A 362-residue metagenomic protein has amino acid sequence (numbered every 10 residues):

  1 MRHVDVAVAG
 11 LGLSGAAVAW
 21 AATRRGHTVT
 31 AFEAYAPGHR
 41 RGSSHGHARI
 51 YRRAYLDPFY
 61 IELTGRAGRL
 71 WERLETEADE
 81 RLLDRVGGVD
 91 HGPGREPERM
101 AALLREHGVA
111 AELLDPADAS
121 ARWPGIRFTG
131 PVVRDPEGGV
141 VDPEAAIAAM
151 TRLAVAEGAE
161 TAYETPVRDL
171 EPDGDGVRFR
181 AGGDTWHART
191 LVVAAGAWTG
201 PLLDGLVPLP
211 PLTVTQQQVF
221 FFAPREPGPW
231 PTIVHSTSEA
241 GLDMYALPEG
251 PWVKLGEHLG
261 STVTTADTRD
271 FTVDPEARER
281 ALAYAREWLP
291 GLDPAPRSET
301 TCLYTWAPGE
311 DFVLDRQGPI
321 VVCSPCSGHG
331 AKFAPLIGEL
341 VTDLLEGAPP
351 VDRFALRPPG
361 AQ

Functional and structural regions predicted by a protein language model:
R2-S14: Beta1/beta-strand and adjacent pyrophosphate-binding region of the FAD-binding site in flavoprotein oxidoreductases
A7-A9, F32, W186-W198, G338: Short hydrophobic core segments
W20-R24, R81-L83, A197-G318: Active-site substrate-recognition segment that forms the wall of the catalytic cavity or substrate channel
T23-S43: Glycine-rich FAD pyrophosphate-binding loop
H47-R122, T129-P131, D243-M244: Dinucleotide-binding Rossmann-like beta1-alpha1 core, especially the glycine-rich loop that anchors the ADP
E62-L63, D90-E96, V133-R152, T272-A277: Short beta-strand to alpha-helix junction loop
R134-R189: Helical element adjacent to the flavin cofactor pocket in flavoenzyme catalytic cores
L289-Q362: C-terminal catalytic lobe of FAD-dependent flavoproteins
